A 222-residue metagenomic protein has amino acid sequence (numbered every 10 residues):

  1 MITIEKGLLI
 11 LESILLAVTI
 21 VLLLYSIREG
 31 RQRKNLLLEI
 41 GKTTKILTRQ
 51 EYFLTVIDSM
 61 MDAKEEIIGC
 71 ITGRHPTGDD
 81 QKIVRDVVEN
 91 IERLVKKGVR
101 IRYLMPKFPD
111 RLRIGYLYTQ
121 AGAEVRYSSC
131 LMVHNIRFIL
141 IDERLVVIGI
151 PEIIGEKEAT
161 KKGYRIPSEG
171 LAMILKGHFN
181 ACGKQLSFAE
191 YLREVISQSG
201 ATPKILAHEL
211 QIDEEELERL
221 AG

Functional and structural regions predicted by a protein language model:
I2-L11, E152-Q198: Signature of lipid phosphatidyltransferase scaffolds
E5-G7, V18-M105: PLD-like (HKD) phosphodiesterase/transphosphatidyltransferase domain
E12-V18: Single-pass alpha-helical transmembrane signal-anchor segments in small membrane proteins across taxa
V99-R144, A159, G163-Y164: HKD-type phospholipase D/PLD-like phosphodiesterase module
I205-A207: Short alpha-helical "recognition helix" segments of helix-turn-helix
I212-G222: Recognition helix of helix-turn-helix/homeodomain-like DNA-binding domains that insert into the DNA major groove
